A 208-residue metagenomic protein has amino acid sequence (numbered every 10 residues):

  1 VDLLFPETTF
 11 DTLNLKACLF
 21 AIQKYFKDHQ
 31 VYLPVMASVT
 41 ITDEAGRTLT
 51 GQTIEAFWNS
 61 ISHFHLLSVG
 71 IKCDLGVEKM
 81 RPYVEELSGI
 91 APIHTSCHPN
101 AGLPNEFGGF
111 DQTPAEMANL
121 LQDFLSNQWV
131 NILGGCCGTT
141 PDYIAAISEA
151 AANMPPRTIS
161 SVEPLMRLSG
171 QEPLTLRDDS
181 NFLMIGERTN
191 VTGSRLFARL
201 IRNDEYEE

Functional and structural regions predicted by a protein language model:
V1-E208: Domain-level signal for soluble alpha/beta catalytic cores
